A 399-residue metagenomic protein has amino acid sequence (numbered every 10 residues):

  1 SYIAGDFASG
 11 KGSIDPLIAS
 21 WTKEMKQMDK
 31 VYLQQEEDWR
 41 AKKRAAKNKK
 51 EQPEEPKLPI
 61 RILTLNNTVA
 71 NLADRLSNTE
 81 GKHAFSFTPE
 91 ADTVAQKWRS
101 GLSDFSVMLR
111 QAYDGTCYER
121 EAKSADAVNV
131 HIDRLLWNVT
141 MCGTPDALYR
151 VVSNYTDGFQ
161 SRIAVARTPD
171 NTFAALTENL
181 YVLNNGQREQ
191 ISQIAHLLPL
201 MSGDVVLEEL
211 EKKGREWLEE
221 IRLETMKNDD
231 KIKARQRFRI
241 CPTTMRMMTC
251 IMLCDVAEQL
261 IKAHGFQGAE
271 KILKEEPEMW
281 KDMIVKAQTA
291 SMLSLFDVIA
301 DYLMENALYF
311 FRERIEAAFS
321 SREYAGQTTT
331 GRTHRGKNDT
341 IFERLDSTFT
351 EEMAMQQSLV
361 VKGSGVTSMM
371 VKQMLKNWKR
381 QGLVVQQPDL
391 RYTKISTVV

Functional and structural regions predicted by a protein language model:
S1-V399: Phosphate-handling catalytic cores of nucleic-acid transaction enzymes
